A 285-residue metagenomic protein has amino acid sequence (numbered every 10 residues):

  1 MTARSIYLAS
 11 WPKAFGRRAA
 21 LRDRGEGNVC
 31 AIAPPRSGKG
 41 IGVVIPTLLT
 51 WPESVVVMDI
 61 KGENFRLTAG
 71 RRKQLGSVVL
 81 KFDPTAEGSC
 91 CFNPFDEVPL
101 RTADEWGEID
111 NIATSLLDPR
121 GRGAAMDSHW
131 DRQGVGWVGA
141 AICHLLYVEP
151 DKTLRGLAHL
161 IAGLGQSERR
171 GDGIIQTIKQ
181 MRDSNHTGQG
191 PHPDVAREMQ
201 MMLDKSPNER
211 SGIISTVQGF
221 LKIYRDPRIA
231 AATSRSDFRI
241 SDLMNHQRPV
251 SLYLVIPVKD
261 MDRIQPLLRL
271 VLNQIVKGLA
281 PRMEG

Functional and structural regions predicted by a protein language model:
R4-I6, P12-F15, A20, G25-G285: P-loop NTPase motor domains
